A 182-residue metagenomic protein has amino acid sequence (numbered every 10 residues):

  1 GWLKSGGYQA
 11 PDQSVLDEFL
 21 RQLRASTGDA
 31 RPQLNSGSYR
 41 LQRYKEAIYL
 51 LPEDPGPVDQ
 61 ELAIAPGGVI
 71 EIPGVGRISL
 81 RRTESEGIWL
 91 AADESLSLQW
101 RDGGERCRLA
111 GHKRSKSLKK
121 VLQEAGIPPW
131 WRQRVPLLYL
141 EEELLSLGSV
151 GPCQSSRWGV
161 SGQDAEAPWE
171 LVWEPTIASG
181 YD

Functional and structural regions predicted by a protein language model:
G1-D182: AMP-forming adenylation/ATP pyrophosphatase catalytic core
